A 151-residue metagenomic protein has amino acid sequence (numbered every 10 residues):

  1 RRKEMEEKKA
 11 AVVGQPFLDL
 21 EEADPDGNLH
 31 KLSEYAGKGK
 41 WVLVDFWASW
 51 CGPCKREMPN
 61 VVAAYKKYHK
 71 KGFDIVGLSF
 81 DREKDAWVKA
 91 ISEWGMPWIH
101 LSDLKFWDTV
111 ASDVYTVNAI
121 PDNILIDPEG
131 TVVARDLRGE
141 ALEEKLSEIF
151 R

Functional and structural regions predicted by a protein language model:
R1-P25, H30-G39, K66, D85 (+1 more regions): N-proximal helix/coil linker or "cap" segments that precede and/or mark the start of modular domains
G39-V42, P121: Alpha/beta-hydrolase fold active-site loops
K40, F46-A63: Conserved redox-active cysteine motifs that mediate thiol-disulfide chemistry, especially di-cysteine Cys-X(1-2)-Cys
D45, I75-S79, L101: Short beta-strand segments
R56-W94, F106-D113, E144: Structural microenvironment flanking redox-active thiols in thiol-disulfide oxidoreductases
M96, D103-F150: Thiol/disulfide oxidoreductase modules built on the thioredoxin-like
